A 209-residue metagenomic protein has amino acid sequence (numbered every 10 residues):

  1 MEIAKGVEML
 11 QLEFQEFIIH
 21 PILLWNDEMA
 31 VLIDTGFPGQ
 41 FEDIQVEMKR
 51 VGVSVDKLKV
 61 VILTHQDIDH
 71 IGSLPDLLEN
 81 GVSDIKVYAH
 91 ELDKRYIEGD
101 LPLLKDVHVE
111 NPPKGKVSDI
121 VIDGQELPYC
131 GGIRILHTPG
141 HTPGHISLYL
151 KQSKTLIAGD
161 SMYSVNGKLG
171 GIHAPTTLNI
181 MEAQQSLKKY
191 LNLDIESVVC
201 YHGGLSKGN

Functional and structural regions predicted by a protein language model:
M1-V51, S147-G159, S164: Conserved beta-strand hairpin/beta-sheet module of binuclear metal-dependent hydrolase folds, prominently
E2-E8, V107-H108, P128-G131: Short Pro/Gly-enriched beta-strand edge/turn motifs at strand-loop
G6, L24, D34, I44 (+8 more regions): Divalent metal-coordination and catalytic microenvironments
V31-I33, I62, V87, T155-I157 (+1 more regions): Residue-level marker for buried hydrophobic side chains located in beta-strands that build the well-ordered beta-sheet
F37-D43, K49-D123: Active-site HxH/HxHxD metal-binding segment of metal-dependent hydrolases
P38-G39, G132-P139, P143-N209: Metallo-beta-lactamase
K116-P139: Internal catalytic-core helix/loop-beta-alpha segment that presents or stabilizes conserved functional determinants
